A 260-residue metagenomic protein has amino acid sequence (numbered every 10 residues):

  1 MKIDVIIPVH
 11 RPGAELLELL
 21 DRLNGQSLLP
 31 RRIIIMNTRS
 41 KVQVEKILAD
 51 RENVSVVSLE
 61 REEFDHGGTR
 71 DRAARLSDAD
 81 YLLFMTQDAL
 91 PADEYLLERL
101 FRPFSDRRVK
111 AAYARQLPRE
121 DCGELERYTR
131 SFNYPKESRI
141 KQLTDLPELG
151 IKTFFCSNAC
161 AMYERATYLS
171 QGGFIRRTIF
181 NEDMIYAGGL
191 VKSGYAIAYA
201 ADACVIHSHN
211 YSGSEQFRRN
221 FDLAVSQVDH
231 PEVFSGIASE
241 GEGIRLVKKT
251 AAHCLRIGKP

Functional and structural regions predicted by a protein language model:
P12-G25: Short, well-formed alpha-helical segments that are part of the catalytic scaffolds of diverse glycosyltransferases
N37-E45, L90: A conserved acidic beta->alpha catalytic loop
E60-S77: Glycine-rich, basic loop-to-helix element that forms the pyrophosphate-binding segment of sugar-nucleotide handling
L82: Short aromatic/hydrophobic "clamp" motif used to bind/position activated sugar donors
L90, E94-R127: Conserved donor NDP-sugar-binding/catalytic core segment of glycosyltransferases
L143-Y163, I179: A recurrent flexible, glycine/aromatic-enriched loop bordering the glycosyltransferase active site that acts as
I179-Y186: Acidic donor-binding loop at a coil-to-helix junction in glycosyltransferase catalytic cores that engages
R219-V225, D229, G236-P260: Non-catalytic, C-terminal membrane-associated alpha-helical segments of glycosyltransferases
